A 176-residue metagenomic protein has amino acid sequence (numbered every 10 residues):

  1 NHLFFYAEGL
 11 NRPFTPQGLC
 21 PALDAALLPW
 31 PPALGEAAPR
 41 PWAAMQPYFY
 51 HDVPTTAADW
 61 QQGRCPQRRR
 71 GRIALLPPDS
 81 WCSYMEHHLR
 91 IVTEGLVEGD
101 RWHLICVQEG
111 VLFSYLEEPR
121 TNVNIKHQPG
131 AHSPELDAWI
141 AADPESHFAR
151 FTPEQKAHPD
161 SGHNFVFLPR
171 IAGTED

Functional and structural regions predicted by a protein language model:
N1-R12, E94-V123: Short, glycine- and small/hydrophobic-rich beta-strand elements in well-ordered beta-sheets
F5, R72, Y84, H88 (+1 more regions): Hydrophobic pocket/interface hotspot
E8, Y48, L75, Y115-E117 (+1 more regions): Structured loops at beta-to-helix junctions and adjacent beta-edge loops in soluble globular domains
L10-A44, E98-D100, P119-F165: An amphipathic, aromatic/His-enriched active-site/gating alpha helix that lines ligand/cofactor pockets
A37-L75: Surface-exposed beta-loop interaction hotspot
H51-D59, Q155-D176: Acidic/histidine-enriched, glycine/proline-rich intrinsically disordered or flexible terminal extensions
S80-R101: Short amphipathic alpha-helical segments
